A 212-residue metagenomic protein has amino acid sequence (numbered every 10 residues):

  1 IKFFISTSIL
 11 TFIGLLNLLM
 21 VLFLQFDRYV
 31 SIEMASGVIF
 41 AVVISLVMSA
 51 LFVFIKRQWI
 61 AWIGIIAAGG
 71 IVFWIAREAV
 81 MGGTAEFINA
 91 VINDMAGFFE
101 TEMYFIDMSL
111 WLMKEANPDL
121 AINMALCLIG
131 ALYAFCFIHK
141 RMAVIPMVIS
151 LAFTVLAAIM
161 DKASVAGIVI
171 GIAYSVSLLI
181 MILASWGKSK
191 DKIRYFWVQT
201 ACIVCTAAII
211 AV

Functional and structural regions predicted by a protein language model:
I1-V212: Helix-boundary/low-complexity linker signature
